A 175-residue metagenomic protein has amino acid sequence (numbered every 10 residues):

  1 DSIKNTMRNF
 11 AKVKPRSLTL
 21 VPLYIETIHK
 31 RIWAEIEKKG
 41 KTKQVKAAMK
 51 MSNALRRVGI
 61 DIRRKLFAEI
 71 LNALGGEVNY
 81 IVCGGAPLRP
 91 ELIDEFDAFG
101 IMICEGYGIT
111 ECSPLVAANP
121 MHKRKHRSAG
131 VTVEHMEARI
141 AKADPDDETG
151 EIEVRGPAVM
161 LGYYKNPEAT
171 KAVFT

Functional and structural regions predicted by a protein language model:
D1-V13, T19: ATP-dependent adenylate-forming carboxylate-activation enzymes
I3-K4, P22-L23, T42, A86 (+2 more regions): Alpha-helix N-cap/helix-start capping motif
P15-N79: Alpha-helical "lid/cap" subdomains adjacent to substrate-binding clefts that gate access and reposition the ligand
L18, I62-T175: Conserved AMP-binding/adenylate-forming
